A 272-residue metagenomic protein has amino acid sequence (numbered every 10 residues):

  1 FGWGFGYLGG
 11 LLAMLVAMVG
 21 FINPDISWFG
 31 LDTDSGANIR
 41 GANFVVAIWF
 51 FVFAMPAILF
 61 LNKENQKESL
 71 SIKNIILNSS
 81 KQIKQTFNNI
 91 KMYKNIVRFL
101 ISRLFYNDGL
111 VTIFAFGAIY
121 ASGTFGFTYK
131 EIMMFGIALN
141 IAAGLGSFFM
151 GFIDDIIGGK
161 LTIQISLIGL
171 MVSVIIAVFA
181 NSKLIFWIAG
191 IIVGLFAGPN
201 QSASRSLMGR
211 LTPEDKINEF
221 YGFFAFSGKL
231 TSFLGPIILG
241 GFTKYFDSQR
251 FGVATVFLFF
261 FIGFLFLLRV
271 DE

Functional and structural regions predicted by a protein language model:
V19-I48, G241-F260: A membrane-interface helix-boundary motif in multi-pass transporters
W49-F60, A254-E272: Multi-pass alpha-helical transporter architecture, strongest for 12-TM Major Facilitator/SLC carriers used
N62-I101: Juxtamembrane intracellular "pre-TM" segments in multi-pass secondary transporters
A115-F135: Short amphipathic helix-loop junctions that connect adjacent transmembrane helices in Major Facilitator Superfamily/SLC
L145-G159, T243: Helix-to-loop junctions at the C-terminal end of transmembrane segments in multipass secondary transporters
L161-I176: Structural signature of the two symmetry-related core transmembrane helices
V178-G190: Helix-loop junctions at membrane interfaces in 12-TM secondary transporters
P199-P213: Intracellular juxtamembrane helix-capping segments at the cytosolic ends of symmetry-related transmembrane helices
